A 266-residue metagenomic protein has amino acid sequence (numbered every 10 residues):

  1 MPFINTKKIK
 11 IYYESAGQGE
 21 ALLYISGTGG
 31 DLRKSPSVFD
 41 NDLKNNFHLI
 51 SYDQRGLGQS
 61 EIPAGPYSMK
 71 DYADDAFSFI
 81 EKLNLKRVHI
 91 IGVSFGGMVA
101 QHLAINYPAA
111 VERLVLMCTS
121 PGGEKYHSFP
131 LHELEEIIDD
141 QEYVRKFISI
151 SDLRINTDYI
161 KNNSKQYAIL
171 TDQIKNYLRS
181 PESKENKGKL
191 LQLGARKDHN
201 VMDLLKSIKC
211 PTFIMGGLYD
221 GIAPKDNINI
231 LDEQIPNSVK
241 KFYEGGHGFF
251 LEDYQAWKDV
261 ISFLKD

Functional and structural regions predicted by a protein language model:
K7-E61, F79: Conserved HGGG/HGGXW glycine-rich cap/lid loop of the alpha/beta-hydrolase fold
S51-I91: Active-site loop/oxyanion-hole signature of alpha/beta-hydrolase fold enzymes
G92, G96, A100: Gly/Ala-rich beta-loop-alpha elbow adjacent to hydrolase catalytic centers
I105, E112-Y143: Flexible "cap/lid" loop of the alpha/beta hydrolase fold
F147-G194, L204: Conserved alpha/beta-hydrolase catalytic His-Asp/Glu region
I208, I214-G216: Short beta-strand/loop motif that positions the catalytic acidic residue of the alpha/beta-hydrolase fold
G221-N227: Conserved alpha/beta-hydrolase "acid-adjacent" motif
G245-K258: Catalytic histidine-centered segment of alpha/beta-hydrolase-like enzymes
